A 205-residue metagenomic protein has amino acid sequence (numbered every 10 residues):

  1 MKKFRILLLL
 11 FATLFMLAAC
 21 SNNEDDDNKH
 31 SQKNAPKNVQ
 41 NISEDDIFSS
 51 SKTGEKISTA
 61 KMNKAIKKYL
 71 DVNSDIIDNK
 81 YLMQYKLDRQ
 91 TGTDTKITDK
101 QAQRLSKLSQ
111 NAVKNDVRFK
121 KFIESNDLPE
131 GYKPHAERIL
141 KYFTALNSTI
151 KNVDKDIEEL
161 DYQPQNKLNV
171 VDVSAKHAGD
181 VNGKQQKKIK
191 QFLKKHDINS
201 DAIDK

Functional and structural regions predicted by a protein language model:
M1-L8: Bacterial N-terminal signal peptides that target proteins for export
M16-A19: C-terminal motif of bacterial Sec signal peptides marking the signal peptidase cleavage site
S21-N23: Bacterial signal peptide processing site
D25-S31: C-terminal membrane-adjacent module
Q32-S43: Acidic/polar, low-complexity intrinsically disordered N-terminal segments immediately downstream of a Sec signal
N41-A102, Y142-K205: C-terminal amphipathic alpha-helix
D99, S106-L140, K195, N199 (+1 more regions): Short, solvent-exposed, charged loop/turn and helix-capping segments that join or cap alpha-helices on peripheral
